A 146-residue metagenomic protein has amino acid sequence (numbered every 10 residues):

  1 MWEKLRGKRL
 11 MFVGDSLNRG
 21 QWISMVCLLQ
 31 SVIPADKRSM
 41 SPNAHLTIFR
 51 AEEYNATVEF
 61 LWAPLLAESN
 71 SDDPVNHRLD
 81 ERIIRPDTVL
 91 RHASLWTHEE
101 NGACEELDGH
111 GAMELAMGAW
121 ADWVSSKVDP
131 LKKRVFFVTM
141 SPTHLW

Functional and structural regions predicted by a protein language model:
M1-W146: A compositional signature for long Ser/Thr(±Pro)-rich, low-complexity
